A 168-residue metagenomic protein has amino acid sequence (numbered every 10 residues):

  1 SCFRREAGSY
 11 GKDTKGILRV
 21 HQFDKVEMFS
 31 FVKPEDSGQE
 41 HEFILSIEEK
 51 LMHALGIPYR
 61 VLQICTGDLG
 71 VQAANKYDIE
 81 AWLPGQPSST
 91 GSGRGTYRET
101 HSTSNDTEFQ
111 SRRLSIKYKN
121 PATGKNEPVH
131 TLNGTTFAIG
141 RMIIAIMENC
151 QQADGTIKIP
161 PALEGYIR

Functional and structural regions predicted by a protein language model:
S1-R168: TRNA-recognition modules of translation machinery and tRNA-sensing kinases, especially anticodon-binding
